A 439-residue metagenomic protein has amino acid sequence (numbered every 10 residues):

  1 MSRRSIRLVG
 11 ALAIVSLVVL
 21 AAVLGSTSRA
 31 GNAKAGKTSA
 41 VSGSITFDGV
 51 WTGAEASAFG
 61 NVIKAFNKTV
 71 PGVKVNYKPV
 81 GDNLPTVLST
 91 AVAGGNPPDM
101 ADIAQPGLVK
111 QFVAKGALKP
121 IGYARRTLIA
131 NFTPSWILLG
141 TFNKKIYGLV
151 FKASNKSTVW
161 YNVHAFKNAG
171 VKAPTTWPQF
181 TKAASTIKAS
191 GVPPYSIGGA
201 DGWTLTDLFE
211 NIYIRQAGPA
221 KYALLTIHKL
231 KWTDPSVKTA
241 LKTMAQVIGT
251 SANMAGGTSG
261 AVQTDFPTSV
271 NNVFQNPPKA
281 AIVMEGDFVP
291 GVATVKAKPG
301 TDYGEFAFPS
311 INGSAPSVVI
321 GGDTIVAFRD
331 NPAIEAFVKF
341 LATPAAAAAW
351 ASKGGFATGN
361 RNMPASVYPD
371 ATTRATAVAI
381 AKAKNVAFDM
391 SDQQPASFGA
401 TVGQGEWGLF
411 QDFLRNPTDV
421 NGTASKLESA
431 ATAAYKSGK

Functional and structural regions predicted by a protein language model:
S2-K110, K115, T127, A173 (+4 more regions): Conserved N-terminal structural module of periplasmic/extracytoplasmic solute-binding proteins
N83, P219-V295: Extracytoplasmic ligand-binding clamshell segments of periplasmic binding protein
T90-A91, P98-D99, I129-H164, P193-S196 (+3 more regions): A structural signal for short loop-to-beta-strand junctions that line the ligand-binding cleft of periplasmic/secreted
A104-S157, T181, E305, A371-T372: Hinge/lid segment of periplasmic solute-binding proteins
G122-P134, G199, Q216-A240, V295-K298 (+5 more regions): Short, solvent-exposed loop/beta-turn-alpha elements that line the ligand-binding surface or hinge of extracytoplasmic
Y147-F151, S157, T181-L230, S236: Extracytoplasmic/periplasmic solute-binding protein
T226, F356-N362, A377-T432: C-terminal capping/gating helix-and-loop segments adjacent to ligand/active sites or protein-protein/ligand interfaces
F288, T294-A357: Extracytoplasmic/periplasmic substrate-recognition and gating elements
